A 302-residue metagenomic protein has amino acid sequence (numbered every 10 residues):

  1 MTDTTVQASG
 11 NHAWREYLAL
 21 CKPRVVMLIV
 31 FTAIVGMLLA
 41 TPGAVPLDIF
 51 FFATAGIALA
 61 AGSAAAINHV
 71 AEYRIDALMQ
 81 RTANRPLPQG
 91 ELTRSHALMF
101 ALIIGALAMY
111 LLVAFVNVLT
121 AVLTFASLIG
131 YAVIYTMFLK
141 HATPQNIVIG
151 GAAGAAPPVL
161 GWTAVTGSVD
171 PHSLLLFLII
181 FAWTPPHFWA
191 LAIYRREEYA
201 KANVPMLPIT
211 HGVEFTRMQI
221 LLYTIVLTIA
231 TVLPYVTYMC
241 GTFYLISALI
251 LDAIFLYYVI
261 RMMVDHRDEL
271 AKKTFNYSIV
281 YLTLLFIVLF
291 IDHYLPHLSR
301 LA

Functional and structural regions predicted by a protein language model:
T2-H12, A71-L92, W189-T216: Cytosolic, membrane-interface loops and tails of multi-pass inner-membrane proteins
F31-I34, R85-P86, V148-V165, E214-F215 (+1 more regions): Small-residue-rich segments of transmembrane alpha-helices in multi-pass membrane proteins, especially helix faces
F31-V35, L39-Y73, R81, V122 (+2 more regions): Membrane-embedded alpha-helical segments that form the functional core of polytopic membrane enzymes, especially those
L59-I67, I129-T136, I179-R196, T228 (+1 more regions): Transmembrane alpha-helical segments that form the membrane-embedded catalytic/substrate-channel core of multi-pass
R81-V122, V213-V236: Multi-pass membrane catalytic core of lipid/isoprenoid biosynthesis enzymes
R94, L98-A164: Intramembrane alpha-helical segments
L256-L284: Interfacial loop-to-transmembrane junctions
I287-A302: Juxtamembrane boundary at the C-terminal end of a transmembrane helix
